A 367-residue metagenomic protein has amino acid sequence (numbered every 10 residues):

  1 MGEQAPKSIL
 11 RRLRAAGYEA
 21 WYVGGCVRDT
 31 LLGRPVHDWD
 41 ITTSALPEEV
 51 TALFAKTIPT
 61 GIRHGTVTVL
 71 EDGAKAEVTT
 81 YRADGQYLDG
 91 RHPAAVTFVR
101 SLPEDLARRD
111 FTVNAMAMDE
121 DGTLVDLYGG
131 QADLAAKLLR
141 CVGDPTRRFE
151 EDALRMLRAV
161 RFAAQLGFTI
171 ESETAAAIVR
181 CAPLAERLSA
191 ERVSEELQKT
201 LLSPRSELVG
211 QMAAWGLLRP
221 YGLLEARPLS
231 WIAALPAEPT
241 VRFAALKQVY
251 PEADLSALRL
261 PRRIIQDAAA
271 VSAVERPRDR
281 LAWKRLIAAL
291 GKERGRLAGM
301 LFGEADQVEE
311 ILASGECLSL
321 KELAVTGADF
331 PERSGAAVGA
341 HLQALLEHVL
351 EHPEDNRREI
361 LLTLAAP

Functional and structural regions predicted by a protein language model:
M1-P367: Catalytic cores of the polymerase beta-like nucleotidyltransferase superfamily and closely associated nucleotide
